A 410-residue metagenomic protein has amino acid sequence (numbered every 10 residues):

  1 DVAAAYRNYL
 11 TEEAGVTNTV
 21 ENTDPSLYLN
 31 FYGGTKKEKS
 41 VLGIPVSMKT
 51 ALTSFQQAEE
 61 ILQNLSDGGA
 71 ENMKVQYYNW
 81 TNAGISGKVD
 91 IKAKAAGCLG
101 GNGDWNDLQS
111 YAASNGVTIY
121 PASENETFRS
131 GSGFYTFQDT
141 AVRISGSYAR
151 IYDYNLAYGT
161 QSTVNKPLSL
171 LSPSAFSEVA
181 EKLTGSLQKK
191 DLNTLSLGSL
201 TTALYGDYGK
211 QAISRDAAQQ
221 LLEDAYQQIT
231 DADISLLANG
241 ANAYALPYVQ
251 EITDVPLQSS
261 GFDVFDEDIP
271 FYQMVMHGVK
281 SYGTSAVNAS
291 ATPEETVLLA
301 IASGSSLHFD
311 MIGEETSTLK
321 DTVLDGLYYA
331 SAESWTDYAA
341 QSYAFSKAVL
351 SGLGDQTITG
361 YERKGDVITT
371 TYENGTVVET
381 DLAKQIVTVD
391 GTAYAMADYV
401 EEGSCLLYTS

Functional and structural regions predicted by a protein language model:
D1-E21, A383, G391: N-terminal accessory beta-strand-rich subdomains and adjacent acidic, glycine-rich linkers that precede catalytic cores
A5, T11, N30-G34, Y78 (+3 more regions): A structural detector for beta-sheet-dominated domains
G15-T19, T118, K189: Intrinsically disordered or highly flexible coil/loop and linker segments, enriched in small and charged/polar residues
E21-P25, M311-E314: Short coil/turn segments at secondary-structure boundaries
D24-S110, G116-V117, P121-A175, G206: Aromatic-lined carbohydrate-binding/catalytic grooves of carbohydrate-active enzymes
N72-K74, T118-Y120, N193-S196, S235-L237: Structural preference for beta-strand elements that scaffold enzyme active sites
S114-N115, A232: Helix C-cap/helix->beta junction micro-motif
N125-N193, S199-S410: Active-site-proximal substrate-binding groove within the catalytic cores of carbohydrate-active enzymes
